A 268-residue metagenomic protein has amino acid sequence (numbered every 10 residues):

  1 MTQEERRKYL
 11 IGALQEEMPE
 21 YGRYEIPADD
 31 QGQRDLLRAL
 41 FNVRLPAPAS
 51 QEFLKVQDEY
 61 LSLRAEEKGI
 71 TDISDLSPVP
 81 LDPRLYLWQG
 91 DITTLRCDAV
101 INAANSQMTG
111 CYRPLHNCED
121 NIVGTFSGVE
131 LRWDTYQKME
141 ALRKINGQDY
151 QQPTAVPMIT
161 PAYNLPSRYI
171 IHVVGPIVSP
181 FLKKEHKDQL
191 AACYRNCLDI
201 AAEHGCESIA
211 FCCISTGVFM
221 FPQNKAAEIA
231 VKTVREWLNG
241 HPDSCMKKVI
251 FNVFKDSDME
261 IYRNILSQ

Functional and structural regions predicted by a protein language model:
M1-Q268: Macrodomain-like recognition of ADP-ribose-binding/processing modules
